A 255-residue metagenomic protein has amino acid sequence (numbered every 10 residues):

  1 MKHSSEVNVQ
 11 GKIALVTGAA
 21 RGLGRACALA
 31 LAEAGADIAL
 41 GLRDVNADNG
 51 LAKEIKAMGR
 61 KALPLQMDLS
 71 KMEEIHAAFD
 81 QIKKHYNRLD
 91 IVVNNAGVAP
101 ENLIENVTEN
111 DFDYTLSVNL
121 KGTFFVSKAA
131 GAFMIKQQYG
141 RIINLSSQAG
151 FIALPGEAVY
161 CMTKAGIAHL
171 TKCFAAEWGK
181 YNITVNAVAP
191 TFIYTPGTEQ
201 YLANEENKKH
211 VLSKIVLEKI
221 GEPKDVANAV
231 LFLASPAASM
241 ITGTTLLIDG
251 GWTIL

Functional and structural regions predicted by a protein language model:
M1-N8, I152, V230-L231, T242-L255: Short C-terminal tail/terminal secondary-structure segment of NAD(P)H-dependent dehydrogenase/reductase domains
I13, A20-R21: Conserved glycine-rich cofactor-binding loop
A36-G50: Conserved glycine-rich Rossmann-like NAD(P)H-binding loop of the short-chain dehydrogenase/reductase
I75, L103-I104, T108-L116, V211: Substrate-binding pocket helix/loop in short-chain dehydrogenase/reductase
S127, T163, T171: Active-site helix of classical SDR
A132, A176-K180, S239: Alpha-helical segment proximal to the catalytic Tyr-Lys
S147: Residue(s) in the substrate-gating loop at a strand-loop-helix junction that position the organic substrate next
